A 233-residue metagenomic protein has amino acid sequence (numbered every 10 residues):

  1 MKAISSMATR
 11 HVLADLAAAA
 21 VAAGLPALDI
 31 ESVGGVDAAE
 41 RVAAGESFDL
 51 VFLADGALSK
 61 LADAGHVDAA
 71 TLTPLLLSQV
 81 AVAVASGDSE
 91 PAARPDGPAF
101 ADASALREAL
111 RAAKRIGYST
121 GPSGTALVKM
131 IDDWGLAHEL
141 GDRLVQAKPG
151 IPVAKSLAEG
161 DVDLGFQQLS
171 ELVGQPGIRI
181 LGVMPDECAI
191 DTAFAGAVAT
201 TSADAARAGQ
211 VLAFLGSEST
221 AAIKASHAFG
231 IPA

Functional and structural regions predicted by a protein language model:
M1-A23, V33-V36, E40, A44 (+4 more regions): Exported/periplasmic ABC-transporter solute-binding proteins
L28-I30: Hydrophobic/aromatic anchor residues within beta-strands of the central parallel beta-sheet of Rossmann-like
D49-F52: Periplasmic-binding protein-like
H66-T73: Central helical "cap/lid" subdomain
